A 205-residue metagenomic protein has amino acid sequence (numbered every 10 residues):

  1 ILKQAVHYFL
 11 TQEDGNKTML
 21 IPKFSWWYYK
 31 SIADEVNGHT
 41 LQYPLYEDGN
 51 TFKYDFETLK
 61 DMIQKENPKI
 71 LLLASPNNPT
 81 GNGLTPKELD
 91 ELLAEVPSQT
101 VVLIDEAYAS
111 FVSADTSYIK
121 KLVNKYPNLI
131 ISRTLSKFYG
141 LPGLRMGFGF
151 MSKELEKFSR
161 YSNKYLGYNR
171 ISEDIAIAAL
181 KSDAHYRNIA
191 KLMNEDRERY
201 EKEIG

Functional and structural regions predicted by a protein language model:
I1-T18: Phosphate-binding glycine-rich loop
L10, D14, Q64-N67, P97 (+2 more regions): Short conserved AdoMet
I21-G38: Substrate-binding/gating loop at the entrance of the active-site cleft, primarily in PLP-dependent aminotransferase-like
K23, Q42-E47: Short beta->alpha connector loops at strand-helix junctions that form conserved, small/polar/Pro-enriched
W27, N50-S110: Active-site phosphate-binding strand-loop segment of PLP-dependent enzymes
E88-Q99, Y118-K125, F158: Catalytic-core regions built around general acid/base machinery
N128-G205: PLP-dependent aminotransferase class I/II
